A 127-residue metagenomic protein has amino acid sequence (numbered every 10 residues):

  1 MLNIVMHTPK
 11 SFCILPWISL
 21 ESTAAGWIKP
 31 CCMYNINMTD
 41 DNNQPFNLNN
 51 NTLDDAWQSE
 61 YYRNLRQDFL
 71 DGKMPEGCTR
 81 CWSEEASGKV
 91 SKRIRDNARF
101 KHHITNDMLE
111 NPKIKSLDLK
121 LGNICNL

Functional and structural regions predicted by a protein language model:
L2-R99, D118: Accessory C-terminal segments flanking Radical SAM cores
H7, H102-H103, N123: Histidine (H) residue identity feature
W17-G26, D107-L127: N-terminal pre-triad scaffold of radical SAM enzymes
F100-M108: A Trp-anchored, charged/polar loop motif used as the substrate-binding/catalytic surface of acyl/ester-handling
